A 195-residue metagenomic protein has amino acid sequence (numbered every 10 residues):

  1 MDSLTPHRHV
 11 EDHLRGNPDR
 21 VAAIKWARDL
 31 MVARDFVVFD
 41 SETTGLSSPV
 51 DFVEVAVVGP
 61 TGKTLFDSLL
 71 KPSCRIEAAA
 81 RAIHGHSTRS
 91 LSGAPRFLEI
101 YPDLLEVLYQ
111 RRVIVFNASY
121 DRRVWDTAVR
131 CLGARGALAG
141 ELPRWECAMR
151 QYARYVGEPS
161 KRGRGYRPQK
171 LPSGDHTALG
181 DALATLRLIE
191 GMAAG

Functional and structural regions predicted by a protein language model:
M1-V37: N-terminal accessory regions of nucleic-acid-interacting proteins
D12, D29, A33-F36, S48-E54 (+2 more regions): Metal-dependent phosphoesterase core characteristic of DEDDh/y 3'-5' exonuclease domains
P18, L91-L98, H176-L179: Conserved phosphate-coordination/catalytic loops
R20, K25, F39, L70 (+2 more regions): Hydrophobic alpha-helical segments, principally membrane-spanning helices and signal/leader peptides
A23, I76, F97-I100: Amphipathic coiled-coil/heptad-repeat helices and related helical stalk/stem segments that mediate oligomerization
V37-D40, L98: Compositionally biased, low-structure terminal segments
S41-P49: Short acidic, Gly/Ser-rich segments with clustered Asp/Glu that frequently serve as metal-coordination loops in enzyme
A82-D103: Metal-dependent phosphoesterase signature
